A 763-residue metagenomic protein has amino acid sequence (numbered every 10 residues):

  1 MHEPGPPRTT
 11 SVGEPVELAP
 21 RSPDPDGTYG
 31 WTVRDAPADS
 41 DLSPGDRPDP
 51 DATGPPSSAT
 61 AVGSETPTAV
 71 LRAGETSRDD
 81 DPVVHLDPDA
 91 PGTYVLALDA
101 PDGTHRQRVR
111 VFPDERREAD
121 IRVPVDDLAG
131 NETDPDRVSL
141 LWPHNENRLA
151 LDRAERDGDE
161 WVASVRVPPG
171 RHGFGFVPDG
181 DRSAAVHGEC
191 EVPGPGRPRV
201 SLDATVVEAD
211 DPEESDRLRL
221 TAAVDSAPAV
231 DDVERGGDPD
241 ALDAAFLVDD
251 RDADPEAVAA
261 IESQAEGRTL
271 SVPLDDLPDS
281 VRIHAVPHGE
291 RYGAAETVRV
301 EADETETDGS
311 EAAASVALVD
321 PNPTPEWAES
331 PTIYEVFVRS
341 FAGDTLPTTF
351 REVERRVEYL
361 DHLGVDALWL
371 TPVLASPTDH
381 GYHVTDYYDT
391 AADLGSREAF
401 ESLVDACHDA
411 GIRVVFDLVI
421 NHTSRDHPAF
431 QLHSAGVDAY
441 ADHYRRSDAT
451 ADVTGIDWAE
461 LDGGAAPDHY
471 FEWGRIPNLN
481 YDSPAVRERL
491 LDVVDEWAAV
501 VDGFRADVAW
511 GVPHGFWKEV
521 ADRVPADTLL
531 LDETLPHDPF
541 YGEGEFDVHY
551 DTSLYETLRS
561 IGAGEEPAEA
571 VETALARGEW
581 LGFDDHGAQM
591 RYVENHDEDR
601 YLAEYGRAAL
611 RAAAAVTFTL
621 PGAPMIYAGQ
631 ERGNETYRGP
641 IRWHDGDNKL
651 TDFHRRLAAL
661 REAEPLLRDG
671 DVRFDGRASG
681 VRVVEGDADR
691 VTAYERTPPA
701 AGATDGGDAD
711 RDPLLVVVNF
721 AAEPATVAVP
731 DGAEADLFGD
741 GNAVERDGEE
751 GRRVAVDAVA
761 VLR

Functional and structural regions predicted by a protein language model:
E75-T93, P168, Q264-P278: Solvent-exposed segments in extracellular or luminal domains encompassing
D114-P169, D179-G194, D249-Q264: Aromatic-rich carbohydrate-binding modules that target alpha-glucans
T307-Y359, L363-D366: An acidic-aromatic substrate-binding cleft motif
R339-A342, V373-G395, F400, D405-D495 (+3 more regions): Substrate-binding/active-site clefts of carbohydrate-active enzymes
D495, D502-G503, D507-Q589, R607 (+4 more regions): Active-site-proximal helices and loops of the catalytic beta/alpha 8
M590-K649: Aromatic/acidic polysaccharide-binding cleft in carbohydrate-active enzymes
G680-P730: Carbohydrate-binding surface patches
E745-R763: C-terminal beta-strand-rich structural cap/linker in extracellular carbohydrate-active enzymes
